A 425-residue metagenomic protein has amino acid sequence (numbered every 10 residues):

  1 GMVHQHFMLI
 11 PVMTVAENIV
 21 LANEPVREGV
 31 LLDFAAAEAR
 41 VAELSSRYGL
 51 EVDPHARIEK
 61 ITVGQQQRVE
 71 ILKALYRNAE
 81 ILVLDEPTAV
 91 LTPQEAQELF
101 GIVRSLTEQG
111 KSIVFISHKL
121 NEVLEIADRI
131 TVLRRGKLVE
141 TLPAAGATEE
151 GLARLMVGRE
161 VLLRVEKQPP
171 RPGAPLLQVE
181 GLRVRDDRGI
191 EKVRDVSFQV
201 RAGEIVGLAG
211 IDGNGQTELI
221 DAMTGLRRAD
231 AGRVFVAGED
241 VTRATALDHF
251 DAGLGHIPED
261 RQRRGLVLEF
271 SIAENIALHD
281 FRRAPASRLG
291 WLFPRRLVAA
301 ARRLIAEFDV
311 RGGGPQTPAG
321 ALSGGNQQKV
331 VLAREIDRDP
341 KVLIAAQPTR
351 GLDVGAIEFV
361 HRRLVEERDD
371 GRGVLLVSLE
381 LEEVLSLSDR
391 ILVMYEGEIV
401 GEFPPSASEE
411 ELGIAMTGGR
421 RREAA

Functional and structural regions predicted by a protein language model:
G1-A425: Glycine-rich phosphate-binding loops of nucleotide-dependent enzymes
